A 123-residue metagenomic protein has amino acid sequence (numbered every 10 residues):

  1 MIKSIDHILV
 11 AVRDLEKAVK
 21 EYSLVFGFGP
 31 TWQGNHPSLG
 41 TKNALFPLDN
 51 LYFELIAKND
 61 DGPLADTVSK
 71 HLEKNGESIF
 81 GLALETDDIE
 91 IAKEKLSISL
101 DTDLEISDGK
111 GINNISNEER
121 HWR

Functional and structural regions predicted by a protein language model:
M1-Q33, L39: Short, extreme N-terminal leader segments that mark the start of a protein/domain
I2-I5, T41, I79, I112 (+1 more regions): A broad structural signal for short, well-ordered beta-strand segments within beta-sheet-rich domains
S4, S23, S38, S69 (+4 more regions): Generic serine detector
S4-R13, A44, D49, T67-L96: Vicinal oxygen chelate
K20, I56, A65, A92-E94: Short acidic, gly/pro-rich beta-turn/loop elements at beta-sheet edges and active-site/ligand-binding grooves
G29-H71, S116-R123: Conserved short beta-strand elements that form part of the metal-binding/catalytic scaffold of enzyme active sites
E54, E90-R123: Vicinal oxygen chelate
